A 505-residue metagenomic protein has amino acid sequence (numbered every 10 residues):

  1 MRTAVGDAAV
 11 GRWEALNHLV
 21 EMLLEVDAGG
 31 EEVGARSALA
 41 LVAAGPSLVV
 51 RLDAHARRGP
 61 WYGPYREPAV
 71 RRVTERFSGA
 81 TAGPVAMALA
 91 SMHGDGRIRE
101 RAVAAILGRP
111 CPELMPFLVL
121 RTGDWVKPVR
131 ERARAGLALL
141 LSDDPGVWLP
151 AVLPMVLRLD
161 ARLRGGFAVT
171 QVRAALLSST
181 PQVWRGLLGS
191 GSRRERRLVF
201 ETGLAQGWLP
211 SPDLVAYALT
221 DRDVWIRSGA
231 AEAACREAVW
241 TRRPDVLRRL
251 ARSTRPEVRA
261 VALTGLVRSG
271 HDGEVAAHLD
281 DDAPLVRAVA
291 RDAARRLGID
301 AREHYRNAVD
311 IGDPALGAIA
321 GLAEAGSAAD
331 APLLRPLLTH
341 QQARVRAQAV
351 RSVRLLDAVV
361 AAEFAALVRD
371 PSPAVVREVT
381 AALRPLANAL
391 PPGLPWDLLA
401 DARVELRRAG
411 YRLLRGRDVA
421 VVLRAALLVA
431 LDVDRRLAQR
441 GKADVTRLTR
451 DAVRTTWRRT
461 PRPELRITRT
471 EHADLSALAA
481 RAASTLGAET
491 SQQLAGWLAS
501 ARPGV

Functional and structural regions predicted by a protein language model:
M1-L120, D124-W125, V129-V172, L177-S178 (+3 more regions): Extended amphipathic alpha-helical repeat scaffolds
T3-D7, S37-A38, W61-S78, L89 (+21 more regions): Structural detector for internal amphipathic alpha-helices that build alpha-solenoid repeat scaffolds
A4, L19-M22, A86-A88, P116-V119 (+12 more regions): Buried hydrophobic core positions in alpha-solenoid tandem helical repeats
G83, R99, L114, T180 (+9 more regions): N-terminal alpha-helical segment
G94-D95, W125-V126, G191-S192, R222-D223 (+7 more regions): Short inter-helical turns and helix N-cap capping residues of alpha-solenoid HEAT/ARM repeat scaffolds
L114, P145, L214-V215, E303 (+4 more regions): Extended, non-globular or repeat-rich regions with surface exposure
F117-W125, E131-R134, A283-L285, V421-D432: Generic detector of contiguous secondary-structure segments
W184, R196, T202-V215, A331-L334 (+4 more regions): Long internal repeat-built scaffold domains in very large eukaryotic proteins
